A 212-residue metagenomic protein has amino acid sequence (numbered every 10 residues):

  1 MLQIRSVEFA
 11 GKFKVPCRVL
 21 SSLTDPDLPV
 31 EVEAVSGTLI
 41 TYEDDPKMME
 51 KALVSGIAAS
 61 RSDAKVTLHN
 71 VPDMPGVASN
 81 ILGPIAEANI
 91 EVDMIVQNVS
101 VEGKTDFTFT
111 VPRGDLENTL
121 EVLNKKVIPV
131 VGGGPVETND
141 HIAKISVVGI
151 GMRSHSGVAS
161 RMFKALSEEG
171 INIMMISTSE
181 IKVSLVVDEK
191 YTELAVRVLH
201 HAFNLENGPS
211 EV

Functional and structural regions predicted by a protein language model:
M1-V212: C-terminal catalytic "cap/lid" subdomain
